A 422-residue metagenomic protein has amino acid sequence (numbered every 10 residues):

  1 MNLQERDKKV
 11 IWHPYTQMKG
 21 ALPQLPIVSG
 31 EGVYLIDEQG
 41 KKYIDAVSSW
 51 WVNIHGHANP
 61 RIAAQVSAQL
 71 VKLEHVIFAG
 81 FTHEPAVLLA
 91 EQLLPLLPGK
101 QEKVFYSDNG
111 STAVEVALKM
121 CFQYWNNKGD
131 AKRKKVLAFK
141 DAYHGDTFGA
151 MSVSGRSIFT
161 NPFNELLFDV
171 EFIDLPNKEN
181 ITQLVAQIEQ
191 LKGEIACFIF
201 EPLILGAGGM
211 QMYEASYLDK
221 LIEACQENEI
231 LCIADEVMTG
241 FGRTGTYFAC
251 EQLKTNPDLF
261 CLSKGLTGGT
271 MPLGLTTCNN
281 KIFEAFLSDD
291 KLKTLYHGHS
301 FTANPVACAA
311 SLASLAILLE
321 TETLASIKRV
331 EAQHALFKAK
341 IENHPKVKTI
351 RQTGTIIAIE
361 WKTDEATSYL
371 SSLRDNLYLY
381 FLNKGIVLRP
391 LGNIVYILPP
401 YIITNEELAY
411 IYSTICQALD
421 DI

Functional and structural regions predicted by a protein language model:
M1-I422: Conserved N-terminal phosphate-binding loop of PLP-dependent enzymes in the Aspartate aminotransferase
